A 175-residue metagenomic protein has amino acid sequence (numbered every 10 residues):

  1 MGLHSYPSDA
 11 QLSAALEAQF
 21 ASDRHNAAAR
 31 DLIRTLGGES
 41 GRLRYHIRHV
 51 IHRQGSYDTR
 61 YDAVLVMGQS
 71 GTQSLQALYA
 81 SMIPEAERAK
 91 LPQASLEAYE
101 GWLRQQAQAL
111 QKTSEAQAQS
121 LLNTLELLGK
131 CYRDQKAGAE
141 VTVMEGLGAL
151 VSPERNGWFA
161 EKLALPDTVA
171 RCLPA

Functional and structural regions predicted by a protein language model:
M1-S5, P174-A175: Hydrophobic membrane-targeting and insertion signals
H4-G55: Post-signal-peptide N-terminal segment of Sec-exported extracytoplasmic proteins
G41-L43, G55-A63, L147: Envelope-exposed proteins and targeting segments
Y45-H49, A139-S152: Hydrophobic/aromatic beta-strand elements that line small-molecule binding cavities or substrate pockets in beta-rich
R48-D58, V151-N156: A short, structured loop/turn motif at beta-sheet edges
D62-E140: Mixed-charge, low-complexity intrinsically disordered segments
K112, G157-W158: Surface-exposed, polar/charged faces of alpha-helical domains in mature secreted/periplasmic/lumenal proteins
F159-A175: Short, low-complexity, Pro/Ser/Thr/Gly-rich segments in the mature regions of secreted, periplasmic
